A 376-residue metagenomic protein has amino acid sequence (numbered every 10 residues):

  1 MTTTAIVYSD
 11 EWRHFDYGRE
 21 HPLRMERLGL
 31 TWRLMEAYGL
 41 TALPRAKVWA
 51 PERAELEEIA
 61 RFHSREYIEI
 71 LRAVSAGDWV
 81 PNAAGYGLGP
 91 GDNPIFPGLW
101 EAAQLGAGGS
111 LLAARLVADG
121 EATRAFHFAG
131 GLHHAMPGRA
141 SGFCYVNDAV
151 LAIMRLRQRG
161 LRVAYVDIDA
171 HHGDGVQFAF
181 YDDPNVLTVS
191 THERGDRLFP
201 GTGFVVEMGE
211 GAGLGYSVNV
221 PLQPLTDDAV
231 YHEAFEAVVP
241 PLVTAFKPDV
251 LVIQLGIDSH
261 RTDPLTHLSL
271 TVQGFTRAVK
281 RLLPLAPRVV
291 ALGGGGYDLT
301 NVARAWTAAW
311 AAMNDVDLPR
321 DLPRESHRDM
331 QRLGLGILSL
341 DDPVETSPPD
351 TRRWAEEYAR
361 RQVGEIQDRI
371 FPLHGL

Functional and structural regions predicted by a protein language model:
M1-R61: N-terminal low-complexity, Ser/Thr- and acidic-residue-enriched intrinsically disordered segments
M1-Y8, R13-D16, I70-L376: A general "terminal functional-core" signal
M25, R53, R61, R65 (+2 more regions): Low-complexity, intrinsically disordered regions enriched in charged/polar residues
G39-T41, Y67, D119: Short amphipathic alpha-helical segments with coiled-coil-like heptad repeat character
K47-G87: Cationic, histidine-enriched alpha-helical/coil surfaces that engage anionic ligands
